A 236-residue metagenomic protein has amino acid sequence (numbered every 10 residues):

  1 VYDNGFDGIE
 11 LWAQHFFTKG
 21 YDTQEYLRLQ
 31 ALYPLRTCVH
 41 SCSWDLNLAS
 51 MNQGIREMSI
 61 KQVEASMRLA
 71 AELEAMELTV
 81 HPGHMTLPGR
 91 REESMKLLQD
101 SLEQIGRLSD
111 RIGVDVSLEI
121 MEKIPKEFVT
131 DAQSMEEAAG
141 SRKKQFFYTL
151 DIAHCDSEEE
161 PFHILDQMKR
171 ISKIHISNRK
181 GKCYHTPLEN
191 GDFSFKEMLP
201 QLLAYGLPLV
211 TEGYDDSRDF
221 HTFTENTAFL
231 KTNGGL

Functional and structural regions predicted by a protein language model:
V1-D7: A short, Lys/Arg-enriched amphipathic alpha-helix followed by its capping loop at the start of a domain
Y2, A31, A71, D110 (+1 more regions): Anion (oxyanion) recognition and catalysis
Y2, E74-M76, V129-F147, C155-L236: Histidine-acidic metal/acid-base catalytic patches
I9-L11, T37-C42, L78-V80, V116-L118 (+3 more regions): Hydrophobic faces of well-ordered beta-strands that scaffold small-molecule active sites in alpha/beta enzyme cores
L11-K96, P208, D215-R218: Structural motif corresponding to the early beta-alpha repeats
Y26-W44, Q99-R111, E136-R142, F195-P200: Alpha-helix-loop-beta-strand connector modules within alpha/beta enzyme cores
Q53-F147: Active-site acidic/histidine proton-transfer and metal-coordination neighborhood in alpha/beta enzyme cores
E122-P125, A153-S157: Short, catalytically relevant binding-site loops at active-site mouths
